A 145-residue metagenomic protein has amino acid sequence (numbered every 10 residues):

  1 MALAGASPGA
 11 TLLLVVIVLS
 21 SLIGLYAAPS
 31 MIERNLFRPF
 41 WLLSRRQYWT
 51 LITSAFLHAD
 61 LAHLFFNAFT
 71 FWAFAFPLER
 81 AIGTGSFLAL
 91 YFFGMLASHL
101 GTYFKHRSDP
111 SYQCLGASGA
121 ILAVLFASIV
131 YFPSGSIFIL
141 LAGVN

Functional and structural regions predicted by a protein language model:
M1-N145: A detector for small-residue-rich transmembrane helices and their helix-helix packing motifs
